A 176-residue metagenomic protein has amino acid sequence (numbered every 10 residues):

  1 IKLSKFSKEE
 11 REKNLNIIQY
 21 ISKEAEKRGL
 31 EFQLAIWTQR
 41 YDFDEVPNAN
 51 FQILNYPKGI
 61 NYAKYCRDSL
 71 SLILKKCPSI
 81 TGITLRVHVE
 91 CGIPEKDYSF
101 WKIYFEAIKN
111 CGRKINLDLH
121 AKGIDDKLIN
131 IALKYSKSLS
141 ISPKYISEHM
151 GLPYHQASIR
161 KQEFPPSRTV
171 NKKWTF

Functional and structural regions predicted by a protein language model:
I1-Y62, K75-S79: Feature activates predominantly on carbohydrate-active enzymes
E12, N50-L72, K76-F176: Catalytic-core regions of glycoside hydrolase
